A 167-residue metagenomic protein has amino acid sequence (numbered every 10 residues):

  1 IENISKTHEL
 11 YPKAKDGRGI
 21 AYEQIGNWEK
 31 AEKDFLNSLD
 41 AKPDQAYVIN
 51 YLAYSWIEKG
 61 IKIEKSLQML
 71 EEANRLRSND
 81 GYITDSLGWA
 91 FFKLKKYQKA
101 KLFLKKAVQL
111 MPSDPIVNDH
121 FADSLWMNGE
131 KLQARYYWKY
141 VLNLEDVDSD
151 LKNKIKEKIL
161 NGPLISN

Functional and structural regions predicted by a protein language model:
N3-T7, A41, L76, L110 (+1 more regions): Structural marker of alpha-solenoid helical repeat scaffolds
H8-P12, A46-Y47, G81-Y82, P115-I116 (+1 more regions): Helix-start (N-cap) detector for alpha-helical repeat units in TPR-like alpha-solenoids, especially tetratricopeptide
D16, E23, I57-E58, F92 (+1 more regions): Position-specific recognition of the canonical hydrophobic site in helix A of tetratricopeptide repeat
G17, Y51-L52, S86, H120 (+1 more regions): Canonical tetratricopeptide repeat
I20, Y54-S55, W89, D123: Residue-level recognition of tetratricopeptide repeat
G26, G60-I61, K95, G129: Residue-level detector of the short coil/turn that links helix A to helix B within each tetratricopeptide repeat
